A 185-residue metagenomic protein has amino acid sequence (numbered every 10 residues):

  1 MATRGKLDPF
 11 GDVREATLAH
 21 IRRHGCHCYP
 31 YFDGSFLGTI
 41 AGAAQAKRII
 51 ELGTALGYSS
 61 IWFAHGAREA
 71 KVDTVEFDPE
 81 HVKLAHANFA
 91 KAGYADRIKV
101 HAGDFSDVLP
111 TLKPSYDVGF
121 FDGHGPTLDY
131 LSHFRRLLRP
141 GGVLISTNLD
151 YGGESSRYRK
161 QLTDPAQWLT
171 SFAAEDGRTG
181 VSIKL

Functional and structural regions predicted by a protein language model:
M1-V118, G125-I145, L149-L185: A short alpha-helical cap/connector motif
